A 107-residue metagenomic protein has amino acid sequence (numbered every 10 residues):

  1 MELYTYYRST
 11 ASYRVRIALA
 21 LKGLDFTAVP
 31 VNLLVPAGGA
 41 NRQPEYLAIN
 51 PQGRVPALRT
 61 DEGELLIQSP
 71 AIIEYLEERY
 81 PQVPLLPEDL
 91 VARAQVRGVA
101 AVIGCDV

Functional and structural regions predicted by a protein language model:
M1-V107: GST-like domain detector, emphasizing the conserved glutathione-binding G-site in the N-terminal thioredoxin-like
